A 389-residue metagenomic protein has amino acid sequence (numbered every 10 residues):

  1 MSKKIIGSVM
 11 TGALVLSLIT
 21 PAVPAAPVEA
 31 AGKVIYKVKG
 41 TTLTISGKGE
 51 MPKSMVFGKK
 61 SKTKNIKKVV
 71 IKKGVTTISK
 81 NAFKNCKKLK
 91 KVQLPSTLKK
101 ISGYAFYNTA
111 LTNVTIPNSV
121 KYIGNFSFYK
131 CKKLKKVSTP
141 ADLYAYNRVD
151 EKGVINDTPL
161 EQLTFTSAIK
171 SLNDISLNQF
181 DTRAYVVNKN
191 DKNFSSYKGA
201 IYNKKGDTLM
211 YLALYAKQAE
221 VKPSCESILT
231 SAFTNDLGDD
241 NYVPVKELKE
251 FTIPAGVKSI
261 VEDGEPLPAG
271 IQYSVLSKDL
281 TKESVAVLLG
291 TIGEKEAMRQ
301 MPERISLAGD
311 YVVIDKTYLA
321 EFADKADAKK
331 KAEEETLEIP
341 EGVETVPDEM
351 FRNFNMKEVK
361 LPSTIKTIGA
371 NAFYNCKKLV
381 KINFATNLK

Functional and structural regions predicted by a protein language model:
M1-M10: Positively charged n-region of N-terminal signal peptides that target proteins for export
M10-I19: Hydrophobic helical h-region of N-terminal Sec-dependent signal peptides in bacterial secretory/periplasmic proteins
L18-K33: Sec-dependent signal peptide cleavage junction
K39-E50, T63-T77, K87-K100, T109-Y122 (+10 more regions): Structural signature of tandem-repeat unit edges
K53-S61: Short Gly/aromatic-enriched secondary-structure transition segments
N81-F83, E262, L267: Amphipathic alpha-helical interaction surfaces in cytosolic regulatory modules
